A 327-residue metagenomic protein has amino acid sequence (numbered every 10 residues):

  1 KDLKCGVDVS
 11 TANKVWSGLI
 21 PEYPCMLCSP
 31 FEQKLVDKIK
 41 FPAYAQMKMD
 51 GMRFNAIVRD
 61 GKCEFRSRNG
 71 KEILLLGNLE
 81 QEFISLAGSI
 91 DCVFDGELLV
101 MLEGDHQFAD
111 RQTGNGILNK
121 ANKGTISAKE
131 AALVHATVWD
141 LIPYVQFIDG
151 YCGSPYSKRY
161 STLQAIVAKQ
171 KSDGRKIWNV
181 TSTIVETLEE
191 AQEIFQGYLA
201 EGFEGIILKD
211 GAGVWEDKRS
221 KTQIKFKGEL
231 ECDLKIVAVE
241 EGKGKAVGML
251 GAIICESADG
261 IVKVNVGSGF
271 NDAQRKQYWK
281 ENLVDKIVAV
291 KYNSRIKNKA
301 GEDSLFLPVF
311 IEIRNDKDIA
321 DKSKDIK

Functional and structural regions predicted by a protein language model:
V7-M26, W178-L230: Amphipathic alpha-helical
S17-M47: Charged, flexible boundary elements
K38-R175: Covalent nucleotidyltransferase
L86-G104, K209-D210, A238-E240, L283-E302: Flexible glycine-rich surface loops and low-complexity tracts that mediate binding to linear polymers
F108-T125, E130, V134-H135, I261-K327: Intrinsically disordered, low-complexity regulatory tails
E229-G244: Structural detector for short beta-strands of small beta-barrel domains
K243-I254: Short aromatic-glycine-enriched beta-strand elements
A252-A258, G267: Short, acidic/hydrophobic/Gly-rich beta-strand patch recurrent on exposed beta strands that often constitutes part
